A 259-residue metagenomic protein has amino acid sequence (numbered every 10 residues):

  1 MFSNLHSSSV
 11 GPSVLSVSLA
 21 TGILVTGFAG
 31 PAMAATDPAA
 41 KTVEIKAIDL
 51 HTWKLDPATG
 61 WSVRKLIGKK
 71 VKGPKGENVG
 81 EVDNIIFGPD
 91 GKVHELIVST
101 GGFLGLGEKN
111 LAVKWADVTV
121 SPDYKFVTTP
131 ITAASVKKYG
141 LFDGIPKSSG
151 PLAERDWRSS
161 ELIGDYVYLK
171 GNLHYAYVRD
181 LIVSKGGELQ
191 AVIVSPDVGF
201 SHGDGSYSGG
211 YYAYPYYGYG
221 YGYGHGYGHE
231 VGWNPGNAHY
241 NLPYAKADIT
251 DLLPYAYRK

Functional and structural regions predicted by a protein language model:
F2-S18, P31-K259: Peripheral interaction segments used for macromolecular assembly
G22, T26-P31: Hydrophobic membrane-targeting alpha-helices
